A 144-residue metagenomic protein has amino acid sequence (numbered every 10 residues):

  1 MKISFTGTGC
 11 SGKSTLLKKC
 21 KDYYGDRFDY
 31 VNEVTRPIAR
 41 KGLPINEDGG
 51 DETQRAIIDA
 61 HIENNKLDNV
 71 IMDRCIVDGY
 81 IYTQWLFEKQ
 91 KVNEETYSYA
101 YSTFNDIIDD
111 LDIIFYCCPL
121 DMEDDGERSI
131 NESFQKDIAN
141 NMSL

Functional and structural regions predicted by a protein language model:
K2: Walker A (P-loop) ATP-phosphate-binding motif of ABC ATPase nucleotide-binding domains
F5: Hydrophobic anchor at the beta1->P-loop junction of P-loop NTPases
G9: The conserved Walker
K13: Conserved lysine of the Walker
K18-E63: Conserved substrate/cofactor phosphate-moiety recognition/catalytic segment in nucleotide-dependent phosphotransferases
E33, D73-I76, F115-D121: Short loop/turn segments at strand-loop or loop-helix junctions that form parts of catalytic or ligand-binding pockets
E52-D109: Glycine-rich phosphate-binding loop used to anchor ATP phosphates in small-molecule kinases, encompassing both
F87-M142: A glycine- and Lys/Arg-enriched "phosphate-lid" helix/loop adjacent to the NTP-binding pocket of small-molecule kinases
